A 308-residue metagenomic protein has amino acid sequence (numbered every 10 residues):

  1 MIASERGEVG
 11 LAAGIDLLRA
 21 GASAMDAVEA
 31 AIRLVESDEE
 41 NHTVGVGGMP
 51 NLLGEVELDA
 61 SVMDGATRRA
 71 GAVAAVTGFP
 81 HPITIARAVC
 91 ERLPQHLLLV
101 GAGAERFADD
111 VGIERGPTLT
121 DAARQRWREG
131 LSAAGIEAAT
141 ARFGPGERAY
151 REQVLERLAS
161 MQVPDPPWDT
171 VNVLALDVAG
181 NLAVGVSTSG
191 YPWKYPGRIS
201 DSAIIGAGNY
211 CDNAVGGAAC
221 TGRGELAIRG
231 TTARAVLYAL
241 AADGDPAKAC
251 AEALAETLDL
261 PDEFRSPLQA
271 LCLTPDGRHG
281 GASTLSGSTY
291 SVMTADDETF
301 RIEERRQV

Functional and structural regions predicted by a protein language model:
M1-V308: Alpha/propeptide regions of enzymes that mature by internal proteolysis
